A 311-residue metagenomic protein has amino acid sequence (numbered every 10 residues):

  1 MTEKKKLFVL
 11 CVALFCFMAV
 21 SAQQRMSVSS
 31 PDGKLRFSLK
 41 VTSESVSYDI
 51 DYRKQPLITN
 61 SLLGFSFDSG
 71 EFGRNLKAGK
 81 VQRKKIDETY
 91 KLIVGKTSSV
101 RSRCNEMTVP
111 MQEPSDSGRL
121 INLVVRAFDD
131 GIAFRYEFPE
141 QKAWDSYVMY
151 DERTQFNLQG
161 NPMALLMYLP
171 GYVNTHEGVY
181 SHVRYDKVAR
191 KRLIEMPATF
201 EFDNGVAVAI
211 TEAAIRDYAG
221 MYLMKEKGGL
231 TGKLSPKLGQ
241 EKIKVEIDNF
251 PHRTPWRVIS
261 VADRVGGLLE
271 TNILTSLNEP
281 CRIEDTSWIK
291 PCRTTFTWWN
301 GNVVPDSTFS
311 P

Functional and structural regions predicted by a protein language model:
M1-R25: Bacterial Sec-dependent N-terminal signal peptides
C11, V261, V303-V304: Intrinsically disordered, low-complexity regulatory segments enriched in acidic/serine/proline/glutamine/glycine
R25-I283: N-terminal accessory beta-strand-rich subdomains and adjacent acidic, glycine-rich linkers that precede catalytic cores
R257, R293-T294: Structural motif
K290: Phosphate/adenylate-binding glycine loop and adjacent helical scaffold
T294-P311: Substrate-binding cleft of carbohydrate-active enzyme catalytic domains
